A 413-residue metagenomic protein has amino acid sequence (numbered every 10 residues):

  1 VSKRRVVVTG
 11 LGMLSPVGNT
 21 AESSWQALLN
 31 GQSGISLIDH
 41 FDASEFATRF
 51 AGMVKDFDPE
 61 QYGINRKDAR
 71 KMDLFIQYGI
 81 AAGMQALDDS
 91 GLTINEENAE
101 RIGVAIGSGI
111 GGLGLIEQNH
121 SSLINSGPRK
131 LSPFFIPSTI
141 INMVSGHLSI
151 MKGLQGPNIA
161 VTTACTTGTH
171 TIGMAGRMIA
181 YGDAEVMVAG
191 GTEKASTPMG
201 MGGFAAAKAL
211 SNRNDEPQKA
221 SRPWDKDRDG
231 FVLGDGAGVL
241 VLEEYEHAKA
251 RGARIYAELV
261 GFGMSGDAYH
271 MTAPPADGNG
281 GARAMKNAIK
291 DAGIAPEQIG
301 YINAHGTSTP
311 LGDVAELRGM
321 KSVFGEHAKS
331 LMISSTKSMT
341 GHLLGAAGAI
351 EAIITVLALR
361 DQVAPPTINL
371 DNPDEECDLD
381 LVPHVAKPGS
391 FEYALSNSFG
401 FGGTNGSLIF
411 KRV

Functional and structural regions predicted by a protein language model:
V1-D68, E246-E258, I353-T367, K411-V413: ACP-dependent fatty acid/polyketide chain-elongation machinery
V1-V8, E96-A99, A292-Q298, K329 (+1 more regions): Flexible, low-complexity linker/loop segments at domain and module junctions
R5-T9, S36, D215-A292, Y301: Condensing-enzyme catalytic core mediating Claisen C-C bond formation in acyl metabolism
V8, L29-T163, T192-G203, P296-G312: Conserved beta-ketoacyl condensing-enzyme motif
A43-K55, G111-L115, K194-S221, G263-R283 (+2 more regions): Active-site-adjacent elements of ketosynthase-type condensing enzymes
G79-L92, I141-S145, S149-K152, P157-E193 (+3 more regions): Active-site-proximal alpha-helical scaffold in enzymes
A86-N98, A248-I255, M285-Y301, V323-H327: Phosphate/pyrophosphate-binding loops at sites that engage ATP/ADP/AMP, CoA/4′-phosphopantetheine, polyphosphate
N125-S132, G173, R177, Y181 (+3 more regions): Glycine-/small-residue-rich "gating" segment that lines the acyl/pantetheine channel and substrate pocket
